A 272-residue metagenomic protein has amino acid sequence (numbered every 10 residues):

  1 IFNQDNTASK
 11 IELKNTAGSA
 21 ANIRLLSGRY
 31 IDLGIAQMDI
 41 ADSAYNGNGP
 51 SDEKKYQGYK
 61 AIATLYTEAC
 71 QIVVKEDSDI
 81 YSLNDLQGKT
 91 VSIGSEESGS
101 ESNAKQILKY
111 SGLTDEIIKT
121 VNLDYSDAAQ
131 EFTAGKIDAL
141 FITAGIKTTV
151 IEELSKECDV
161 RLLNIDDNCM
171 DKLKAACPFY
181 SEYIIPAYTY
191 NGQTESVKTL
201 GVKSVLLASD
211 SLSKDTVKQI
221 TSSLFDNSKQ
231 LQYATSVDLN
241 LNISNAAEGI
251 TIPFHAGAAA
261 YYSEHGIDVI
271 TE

Functional and structural regions predicted by a protein language model:
I1-D5, S9-K10, T67-A134, E248 (+1 more regions): Bilobed "Venus flytrap"/periplasmic-binding protein-like clamshell domains and structurally analogous long
I1-Q87, S92-S95: Short, glycine-/small- and polar/acidic-enriched structural segments that line small-molecule recognition paths
N3-T7, S27-I31, N46, V91 (+6 more regions): Sec-exported extracytoplasmic/periplasmic mature domains
L13-N15, T120-N122, T271: A structural preference for short, hydrophobic beta-strand core positions in alpha/beta folds
A20-I23, A41, Y59, L83 (+6 more regions): Extracytoplasmic/secreted envelope proteins and their assembly/folding machinery, especially bacterial periplasmic
M38-I40, N48-P50, S78, D115-L207 (+1 more regions): Pocket-lining segment of extracytoplasmic ligand-binding domains
K89-Q106, C177-P253: Ligand-binding clefts/hinges and TM-proximal coupling segments of bilobed small-molecule sensing domains
L123, D127, A134, A144-L162 (+2 more regions): An extracytoplasmic/periplasmic, membrane-proximal ligand-sensing/linker region
